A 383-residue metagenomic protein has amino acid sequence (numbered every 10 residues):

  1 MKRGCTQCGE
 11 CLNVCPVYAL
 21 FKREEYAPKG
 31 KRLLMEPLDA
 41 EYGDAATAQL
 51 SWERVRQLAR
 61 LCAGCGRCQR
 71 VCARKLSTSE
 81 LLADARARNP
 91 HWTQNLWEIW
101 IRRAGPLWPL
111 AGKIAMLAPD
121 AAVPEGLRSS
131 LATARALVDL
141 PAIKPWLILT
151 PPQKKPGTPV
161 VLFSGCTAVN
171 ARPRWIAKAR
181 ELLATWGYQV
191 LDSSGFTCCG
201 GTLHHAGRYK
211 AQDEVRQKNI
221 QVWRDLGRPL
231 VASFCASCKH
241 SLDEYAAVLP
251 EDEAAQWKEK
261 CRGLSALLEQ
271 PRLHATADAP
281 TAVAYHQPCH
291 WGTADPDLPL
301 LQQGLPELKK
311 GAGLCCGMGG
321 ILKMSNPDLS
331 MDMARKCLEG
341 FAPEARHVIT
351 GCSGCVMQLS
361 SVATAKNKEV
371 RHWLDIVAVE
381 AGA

Functional and structural regions predicted by a protein language model:
M1-A19, R54-L76, G313-C315: Cysteine-centered iron-sulfur cluster-binding motifs in ferredoxin-type domains/subunits of redox enzymes
M1-R3, T47-A59, A184-Y188, L301-P306: Short, intrinsically disordered, charge-biased short linear motifs at domain edges
E10-N13, L33, H240: Generic structural signal for well-ordered, non-membrane alpha-helices
L12-V14, K22-E24, N170-R172: Short N-terminal binding/cap micro-motifs at the start of the first secondary-structure element
Y18-R54, K75-W100, E369-I376: Non-heme iron-sulfur electron-transfer modules
L33, E53, Q57-R60, R70 (+4 more regions): N-terminal, well-ordered alpha-helical segments
T78-A383: Iron-sulfur cluster-binding electron-transfer modules in prokaryotic oxidoreductases
